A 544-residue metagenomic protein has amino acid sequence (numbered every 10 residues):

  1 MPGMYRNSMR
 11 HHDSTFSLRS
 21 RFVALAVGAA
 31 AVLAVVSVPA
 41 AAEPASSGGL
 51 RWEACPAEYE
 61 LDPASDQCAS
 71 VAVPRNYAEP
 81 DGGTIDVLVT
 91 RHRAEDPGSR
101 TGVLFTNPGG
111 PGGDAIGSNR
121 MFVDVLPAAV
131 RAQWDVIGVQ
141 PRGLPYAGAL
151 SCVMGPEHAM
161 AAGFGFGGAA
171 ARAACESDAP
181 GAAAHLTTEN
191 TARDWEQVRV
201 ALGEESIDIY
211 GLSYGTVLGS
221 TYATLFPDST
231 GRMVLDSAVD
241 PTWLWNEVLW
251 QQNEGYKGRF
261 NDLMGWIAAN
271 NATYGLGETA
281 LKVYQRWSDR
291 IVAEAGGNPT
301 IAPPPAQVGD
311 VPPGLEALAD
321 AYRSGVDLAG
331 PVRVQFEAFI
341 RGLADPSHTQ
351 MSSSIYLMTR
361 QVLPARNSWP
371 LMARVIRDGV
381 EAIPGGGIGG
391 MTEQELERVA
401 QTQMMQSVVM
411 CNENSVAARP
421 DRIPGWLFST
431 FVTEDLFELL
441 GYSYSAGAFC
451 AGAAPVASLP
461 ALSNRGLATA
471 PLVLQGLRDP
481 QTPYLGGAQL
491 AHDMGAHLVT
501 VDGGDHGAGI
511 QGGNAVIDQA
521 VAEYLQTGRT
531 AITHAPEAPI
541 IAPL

Functional and structural regions predicted by a protein language model:
P2-G28, V35-M160, N514-L544: Catalytic-loop region of hydrolases
A192-S206: Conserved acidic catalytic loop of the alpha/beta-hydrolase fold
E204-Y214: Alpha/beta-hydrolase fold nucleophile elbow
A223-R286: A catalytic-pocket lid/entrance helix-loop region that shapes and gates access to the active site across common
W287-L462: Alpha/beta-hydrolase fold active-site neighborhood
G466-L467, L472-Q475: Short beta-strand/loop motif that positions the catalytic acidic residue of the alpha/beta-hydrolase fold
P480-L485: Conserved alpha/beta-hydrolase "acid-adjacent" motif
D505-A515: Catalytic histidine-centered segment of alpha/beta-hydrolase-like enzymes
